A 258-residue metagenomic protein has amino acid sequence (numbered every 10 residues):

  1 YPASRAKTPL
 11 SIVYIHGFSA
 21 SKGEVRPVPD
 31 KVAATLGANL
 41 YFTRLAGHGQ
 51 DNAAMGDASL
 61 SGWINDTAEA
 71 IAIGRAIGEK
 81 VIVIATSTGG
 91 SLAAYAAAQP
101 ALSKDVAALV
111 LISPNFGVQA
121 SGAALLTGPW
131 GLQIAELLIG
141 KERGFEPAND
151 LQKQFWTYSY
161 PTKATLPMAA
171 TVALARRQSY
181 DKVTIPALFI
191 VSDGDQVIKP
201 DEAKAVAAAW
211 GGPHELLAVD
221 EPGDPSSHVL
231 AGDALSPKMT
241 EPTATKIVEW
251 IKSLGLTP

Functional and structural regions predicted by a protein language model:
Y1-L45: Short, surface-exposed "cap/lid" segments of acyl-processing enzymes
P27-V28, I185, I198-G212: Short alpha-helix in the alpha/beta-hydrolase fold that links the catalytic acid
Q50-I77: Catalytic nucleophile-loop/oxyanion-hole region of alpha/beta-hydrolase and closely related hydrolase-like folds
I84-A93: Gly/Ala-rich beta-loop-alpha elbow adjacent to hydrolase catalytic centers
V110-S121: Active-site nucleophile loop of the alpha/beta-hydrolase fold
V183, F189-V191, D195: Short beta-strand/loop motif that positions the catalytic acidic residue of the alpha/beta-hydrolase fold
A208-G232: Catalytic histidine neighborhood in serine/cysteine hydrolases with alpha/beta-hydrolase-type architecture
G223-P258: Catalytic active-site module of serine/aspartate enzymes centered on a nucleophile-bearing elbow/loop
